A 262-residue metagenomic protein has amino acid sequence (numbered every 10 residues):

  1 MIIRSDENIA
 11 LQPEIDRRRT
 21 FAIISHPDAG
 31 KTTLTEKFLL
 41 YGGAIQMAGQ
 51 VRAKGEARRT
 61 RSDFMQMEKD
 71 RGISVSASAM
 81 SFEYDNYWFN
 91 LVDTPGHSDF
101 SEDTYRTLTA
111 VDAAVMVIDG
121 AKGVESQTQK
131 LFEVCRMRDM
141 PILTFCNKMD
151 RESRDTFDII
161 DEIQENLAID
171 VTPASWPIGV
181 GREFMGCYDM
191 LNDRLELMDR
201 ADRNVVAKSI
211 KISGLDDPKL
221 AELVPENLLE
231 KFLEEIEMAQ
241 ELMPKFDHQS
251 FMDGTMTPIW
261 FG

Functional and structural regions predicted by a protein language model:
M1-A29, G120-G262: P-loop NTPase catalytic nucleotide-binding module
I2-I118, V124, P173, L215-D217: P-loop NTPase switch module centered on the Walker A-proximal segment
